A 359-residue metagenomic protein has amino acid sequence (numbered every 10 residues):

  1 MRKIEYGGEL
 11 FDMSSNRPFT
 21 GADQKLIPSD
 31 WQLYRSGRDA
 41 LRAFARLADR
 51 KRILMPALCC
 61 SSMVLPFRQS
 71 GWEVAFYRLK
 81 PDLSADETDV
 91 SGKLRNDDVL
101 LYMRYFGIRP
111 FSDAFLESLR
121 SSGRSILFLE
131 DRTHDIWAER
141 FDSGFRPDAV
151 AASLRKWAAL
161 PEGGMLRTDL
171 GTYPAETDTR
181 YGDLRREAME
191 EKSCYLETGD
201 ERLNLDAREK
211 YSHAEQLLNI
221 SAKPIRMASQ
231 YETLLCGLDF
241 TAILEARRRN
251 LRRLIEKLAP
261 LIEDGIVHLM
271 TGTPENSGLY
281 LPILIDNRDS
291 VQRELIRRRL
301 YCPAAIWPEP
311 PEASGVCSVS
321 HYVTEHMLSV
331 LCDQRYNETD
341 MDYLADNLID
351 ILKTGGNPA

Functional and structural regions predicted by a protein language model:
L10, G21-A22, P28, Q32 (+3 more regions): PLP-dependent aminotransferase class I/II
L10-W31, R42-S125, L129, I136-W137: PLP-dependent aminotransferase-like
L33, G37: Conserved donor sugar-nucleotide recognition element shared by glycan-biosynthetic enzymes
R38-A40, C59-S61, D82, Y105-I108 (+8 more regions): Short, solvent-exposed loop/turn segments at secondary-structure junctions
E73-R78, V150-A152, C302-I306: Short hydrophobic/aromatic-enriched beta-strand-loop microsegments
L129-R167: Conserved active-site segment immediately N-terminal to the catalytic lysine that forms the internal aldimine
L154-R155, P161-R186: Active-site-proximal region of nucleotide-activated glycan assembly enzymes, centered on histidine/acidic-rich loops
